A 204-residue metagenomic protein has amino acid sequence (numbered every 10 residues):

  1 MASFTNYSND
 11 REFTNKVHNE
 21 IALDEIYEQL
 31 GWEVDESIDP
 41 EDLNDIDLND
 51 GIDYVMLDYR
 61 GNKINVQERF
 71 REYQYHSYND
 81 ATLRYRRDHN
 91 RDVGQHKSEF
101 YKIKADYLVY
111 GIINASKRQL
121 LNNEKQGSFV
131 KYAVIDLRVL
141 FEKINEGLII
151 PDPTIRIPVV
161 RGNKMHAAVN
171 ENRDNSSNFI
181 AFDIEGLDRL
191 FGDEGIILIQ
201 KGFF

Functional and structural regions predicted by a protein language model:
M1-L48: Acidic-basic catalytic patches of nuclease active cores, encompassing PD-(D/E)XK and other metal-cofactor nuclease
T5-S8, R69-L121: Catalytic cores of nucleic-acid endonucleases
L43-D45, M56, K97-E99: Short, flexible, glycine/charge-rich loop motifs used to bind or transfer phosphoryl groups or to couple energy/partner
N49-G51, G61-N65, K102-A105: Short connector loops at helix/strand junctions that flank enzyme active sites, especially segments positioning acidic
G51-D53, F179: Short, acidic/polar N-cap/turn motifs at the starts of alpha helices
Y54-M56, R60-Q74: Conserved catalytic cores of phosphodiester-cleaving nucleases, focusing on short active-site segments
V55, V109-G111, A133: Conserved hydrophobic/aromatic positions in well-ordered beta-strands
A115, Q119-F204: Non-catalytic C-terminal interaction segments of nucleic acid-processing enzymes
